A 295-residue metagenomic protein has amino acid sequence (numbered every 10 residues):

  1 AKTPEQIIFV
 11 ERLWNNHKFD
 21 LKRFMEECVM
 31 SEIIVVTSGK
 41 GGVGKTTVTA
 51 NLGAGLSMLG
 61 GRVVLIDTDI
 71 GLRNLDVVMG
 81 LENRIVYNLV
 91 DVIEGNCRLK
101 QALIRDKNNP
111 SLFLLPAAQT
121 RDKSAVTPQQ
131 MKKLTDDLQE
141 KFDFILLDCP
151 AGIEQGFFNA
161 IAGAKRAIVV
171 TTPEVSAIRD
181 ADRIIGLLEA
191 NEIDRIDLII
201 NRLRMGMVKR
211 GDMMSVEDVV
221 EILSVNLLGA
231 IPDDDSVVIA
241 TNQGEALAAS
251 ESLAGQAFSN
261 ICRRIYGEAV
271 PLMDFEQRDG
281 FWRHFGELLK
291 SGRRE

Functional and structural regions predicted by a protein language model:
T3-G42, Q101: Extreme N-terminal, non-catalytic leader segments that precede Walker-type/kinase nucleotide-binding cores
R12-W14, D20-M25, A190-E295: C-terminal lobe/tail of nucleotide-utilizing enzymes
I33-N96: Walker A/P-loop NTP-binding active-site region of P-loop NTPases, recognizing the glycine-rich GxxxxGKT/S
S38, D67, P116-Q119, C149 (+2 more regions): Flexible glycine-/small-residue-rich
T46-N51, I178, D182, M213 (+1 more regions): Short amphipathic alpha-helical segment that frequently serves as the phosphate-/nucleotide-binding helix
R62-V64, S111, D143, I196: The start of beta-strands in P-loop NTPase/AAA+ ATPase cores
T68-E140, I239-Q243, L247-A248: P-loop/Walker-type NTP enzyme "switch/lid" segment
Q129-K133, D137-E140, F144-I239: Conserved catalytic-core segment of NTP-binding enzymes
